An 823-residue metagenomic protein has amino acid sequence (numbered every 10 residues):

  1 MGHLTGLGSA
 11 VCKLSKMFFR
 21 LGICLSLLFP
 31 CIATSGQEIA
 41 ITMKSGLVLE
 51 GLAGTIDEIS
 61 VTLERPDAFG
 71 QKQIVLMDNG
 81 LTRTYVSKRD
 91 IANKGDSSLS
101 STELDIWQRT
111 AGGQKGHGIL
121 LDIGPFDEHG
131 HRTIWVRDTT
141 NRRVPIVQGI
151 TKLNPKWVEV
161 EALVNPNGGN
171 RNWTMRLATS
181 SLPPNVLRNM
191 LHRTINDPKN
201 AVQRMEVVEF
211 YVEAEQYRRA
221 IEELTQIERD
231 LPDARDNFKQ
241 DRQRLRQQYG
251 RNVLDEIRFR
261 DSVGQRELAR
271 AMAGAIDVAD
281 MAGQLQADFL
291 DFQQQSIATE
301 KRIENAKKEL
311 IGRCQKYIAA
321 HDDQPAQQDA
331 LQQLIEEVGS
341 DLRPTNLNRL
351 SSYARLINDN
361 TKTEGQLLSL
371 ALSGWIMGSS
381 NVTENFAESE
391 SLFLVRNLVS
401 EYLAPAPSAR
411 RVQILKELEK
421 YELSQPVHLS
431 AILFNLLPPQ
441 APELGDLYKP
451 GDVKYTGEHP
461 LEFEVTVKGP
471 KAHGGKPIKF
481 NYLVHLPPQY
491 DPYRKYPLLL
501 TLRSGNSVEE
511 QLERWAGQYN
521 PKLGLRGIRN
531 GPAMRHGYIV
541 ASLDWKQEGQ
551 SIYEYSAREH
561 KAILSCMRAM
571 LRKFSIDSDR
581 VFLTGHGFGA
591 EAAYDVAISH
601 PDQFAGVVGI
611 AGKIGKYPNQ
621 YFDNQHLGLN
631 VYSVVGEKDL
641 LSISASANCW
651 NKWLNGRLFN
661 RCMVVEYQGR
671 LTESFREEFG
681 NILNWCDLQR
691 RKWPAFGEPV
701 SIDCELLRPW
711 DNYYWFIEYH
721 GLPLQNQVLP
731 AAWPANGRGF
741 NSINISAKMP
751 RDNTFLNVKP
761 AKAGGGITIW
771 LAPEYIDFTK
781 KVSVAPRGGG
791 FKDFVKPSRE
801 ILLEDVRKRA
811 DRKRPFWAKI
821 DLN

Functional and structural regions predicted by a protein language model:
S35-Q333, E337: Compositionally biased alpha-helical segments
E304-Y496, D805-R807, D811: A domain-start/cap signature at the N-terminus of enzymes
R494-G505: Short beta-strand element of the alpha/beta-hydrolase
Y553-F574: Alpha/beta-hydrolase active-site loop
D579-Q625: Primarily recognizes the serine-hydrolase "nucleophile elbow" in alpha/beta-hydrolase and SGNH/GDSL folds
S633-V635: Short beta-strand/loop motif that positions the catalytic acidic residue of the alpha/beta-hydrolase fold
L640, S644-T754, K762: C-terminal catalytic histidine-bearing segment of alpha/beta-hydrolase fold enzymes
R708-R751, F755-N823: C-terminal beta-sandwich/jelly-roll accessory domains of carbohydrate-active enzymes
